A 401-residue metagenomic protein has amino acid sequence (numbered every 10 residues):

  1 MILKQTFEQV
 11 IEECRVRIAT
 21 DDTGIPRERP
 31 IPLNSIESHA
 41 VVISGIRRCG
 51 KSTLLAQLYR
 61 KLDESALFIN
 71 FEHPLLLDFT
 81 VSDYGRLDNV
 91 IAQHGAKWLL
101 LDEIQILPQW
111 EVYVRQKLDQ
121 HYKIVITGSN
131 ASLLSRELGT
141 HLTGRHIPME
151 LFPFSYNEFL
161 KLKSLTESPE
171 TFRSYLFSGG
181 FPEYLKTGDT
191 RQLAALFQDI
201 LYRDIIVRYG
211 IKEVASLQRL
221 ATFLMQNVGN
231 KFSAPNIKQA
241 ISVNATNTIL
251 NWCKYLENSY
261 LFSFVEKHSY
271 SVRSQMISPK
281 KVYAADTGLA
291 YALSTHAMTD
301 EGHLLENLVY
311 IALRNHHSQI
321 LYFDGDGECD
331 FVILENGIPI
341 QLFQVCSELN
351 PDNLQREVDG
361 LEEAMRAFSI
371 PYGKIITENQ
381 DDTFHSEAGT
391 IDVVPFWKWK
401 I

Functional and structural regions predicted by a protein language model:
I2-I18, F152-I311, N315-G325: Interdomain hinge/linker elements that couple catalytic modules in large macromolecular machines
I2-T23, N34-S44, R48, T53 (+5 more regions): A cross-kingdom feature that marks ATP-driven nucleic-acid transaction machinery
L67-G95: Short glycine-rich substrate-engagement loop in P-loop NTPases that contacts/grips substrate
F79, Q105-V114, R136-E137: Conserved ATPase-coupling elements of RecA-like P-loop NTPase cores
A92-W110: Conserved P-loop NTPase "ATPase switch" module shared by AAA+ and STAND
G95-W98, Q120-V125: Loop/turn-to-beta-strand initiation segments
K123-S129, E150: Structural recognition of the conserved hydrophobic beta-strand(s) that form the central parallel beta-sheet of P-loop
S132-I147: Short regulatory helix/loop adjacent to the ATP-binding pocket of P-loop NTPases
